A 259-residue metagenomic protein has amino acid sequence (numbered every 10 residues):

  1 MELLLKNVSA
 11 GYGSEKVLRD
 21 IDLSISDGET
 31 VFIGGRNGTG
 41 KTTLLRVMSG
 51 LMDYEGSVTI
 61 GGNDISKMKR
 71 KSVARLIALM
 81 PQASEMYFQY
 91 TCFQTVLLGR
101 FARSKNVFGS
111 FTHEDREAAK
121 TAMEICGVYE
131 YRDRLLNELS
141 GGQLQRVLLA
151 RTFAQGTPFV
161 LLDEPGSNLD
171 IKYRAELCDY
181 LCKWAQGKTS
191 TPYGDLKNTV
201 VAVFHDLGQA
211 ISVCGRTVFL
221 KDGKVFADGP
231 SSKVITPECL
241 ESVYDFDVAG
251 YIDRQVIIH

Functional and structural regions predicted by a protein language model:
G34-R36: The feature captures the beta-strand-to-loop junction immediately N-terminal to the Walker
S49: Helix-to-loop junction immediately C-terminal to a conserved catalytic motif
G56-D64, V73: Conserved ABC transporter NBD signature motif
L97, T112-Y131: Conserved ABC ATPase "signature" region
L135-L139, Q143: Conserved ABC ATPase signature
V160-E164: Catalytic Walker B motif of ABC-type/P-loop ATPase nucleotide-binding domains
P237-H259: ABC ATPase nucleotide-binding domains
